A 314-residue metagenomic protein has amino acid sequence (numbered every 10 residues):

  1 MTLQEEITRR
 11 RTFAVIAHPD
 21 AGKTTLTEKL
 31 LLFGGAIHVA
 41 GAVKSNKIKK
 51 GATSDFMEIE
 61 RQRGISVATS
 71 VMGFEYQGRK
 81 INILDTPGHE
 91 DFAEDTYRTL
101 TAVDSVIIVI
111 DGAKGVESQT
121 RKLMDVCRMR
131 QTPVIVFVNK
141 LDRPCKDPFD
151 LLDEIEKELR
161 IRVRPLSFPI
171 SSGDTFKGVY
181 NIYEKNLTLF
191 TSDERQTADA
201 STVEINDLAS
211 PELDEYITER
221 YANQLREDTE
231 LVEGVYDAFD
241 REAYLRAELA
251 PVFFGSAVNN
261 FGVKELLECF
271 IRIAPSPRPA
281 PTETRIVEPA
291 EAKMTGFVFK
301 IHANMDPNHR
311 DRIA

Functional and structural regions predicted by a protein language model:
M1-A314: Structural and coupling elements of P-loop NTPases
